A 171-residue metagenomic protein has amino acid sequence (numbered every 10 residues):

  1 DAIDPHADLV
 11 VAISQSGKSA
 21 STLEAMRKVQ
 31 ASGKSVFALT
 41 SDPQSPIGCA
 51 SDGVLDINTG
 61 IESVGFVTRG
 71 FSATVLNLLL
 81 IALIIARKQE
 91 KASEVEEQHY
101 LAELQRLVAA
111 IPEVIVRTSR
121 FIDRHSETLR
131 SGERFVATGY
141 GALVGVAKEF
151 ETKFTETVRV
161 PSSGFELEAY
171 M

Functional and structural regions predicted by a protein language model:
D1-H99, E103-R106, Y140: Glycine-rich phosphate-binding loops that contact phosphosugars or nucleotide phosphates
D1-V10, S32, F37, R130-M171: Anionic-ligand anchoring segments at beta-strand to alpha-helix junctions in alpha/beta enzyme folds, i.e., glycine
L23, L78-L83, P112, K148-T155: Predominant activation on well-ordered alpha-helical scaffold segments within soluble catalytic domains
A25, L107-A110, H125, F150: A ubiquitous structural signal for well-ordered alpha-helices
E90-E94, T118-I122, V160-P161: Short, structured loop/turn "capping" segments at alpha-beta junctions
Y100-S119: Long, charged amphipathic helices and adjacent flexible linkers at domain junctions
V114-S131: A short, well-structured juxtamembrane/interface segment
